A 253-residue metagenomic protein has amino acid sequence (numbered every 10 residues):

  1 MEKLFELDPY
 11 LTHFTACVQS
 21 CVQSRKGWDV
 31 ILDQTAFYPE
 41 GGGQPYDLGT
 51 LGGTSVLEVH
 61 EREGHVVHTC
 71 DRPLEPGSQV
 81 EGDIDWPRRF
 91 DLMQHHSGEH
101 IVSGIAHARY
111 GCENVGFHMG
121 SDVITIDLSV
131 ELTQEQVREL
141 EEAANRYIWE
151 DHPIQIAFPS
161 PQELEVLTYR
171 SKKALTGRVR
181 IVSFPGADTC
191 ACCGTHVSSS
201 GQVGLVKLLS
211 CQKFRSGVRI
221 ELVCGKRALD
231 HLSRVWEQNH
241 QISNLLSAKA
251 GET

Functional and structural regions predicted by a protein language model:
M1-T253: A glycine- and charged-residue-rich anion-binding loop/surface
